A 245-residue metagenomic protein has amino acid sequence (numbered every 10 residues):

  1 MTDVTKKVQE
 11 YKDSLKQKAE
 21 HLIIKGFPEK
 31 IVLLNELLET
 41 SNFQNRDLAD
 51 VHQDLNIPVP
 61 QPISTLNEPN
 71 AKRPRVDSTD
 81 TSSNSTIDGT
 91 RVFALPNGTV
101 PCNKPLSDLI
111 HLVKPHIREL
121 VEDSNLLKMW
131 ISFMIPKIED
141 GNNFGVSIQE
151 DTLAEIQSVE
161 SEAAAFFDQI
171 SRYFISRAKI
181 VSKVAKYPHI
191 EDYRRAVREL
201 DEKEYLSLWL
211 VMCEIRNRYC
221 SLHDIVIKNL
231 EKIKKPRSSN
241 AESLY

Functional and structural regions predicted by a protein language model:
M1-L106: N-terminal leader/presequence regions that precede the main folded/catalytic core
Y11, A19, L34-L37, V51 (+4 more regions): Generic structural signal of hydrophobic/aromatic residues within well-ordered alpha-helices of folded domains
S14, K25, E29, L37-T40 (+10 more regions): Surface-exposed polar/charged interaction patches
Q61, T65, D151-E155, Y245: Alpha-helical transmembrane segments and their immediate juxtamembrane boundary regions in integral membrane proteins
T65-L66, I170, W209: Helix-centric, low-specificity signal for extended rod-like, repetitive segments
F93-D108, P136-Q149, E191-S207, S243-L244: Short, charged/polar, low-complexity loop and linker segments that flank or interrupt alpha-helical bundles
S107-I180, V184: Extended, amphipathic alpha-helical segments that serve as helical scaffolds
V184-Y245: Alpha-helical oligomerization segments
